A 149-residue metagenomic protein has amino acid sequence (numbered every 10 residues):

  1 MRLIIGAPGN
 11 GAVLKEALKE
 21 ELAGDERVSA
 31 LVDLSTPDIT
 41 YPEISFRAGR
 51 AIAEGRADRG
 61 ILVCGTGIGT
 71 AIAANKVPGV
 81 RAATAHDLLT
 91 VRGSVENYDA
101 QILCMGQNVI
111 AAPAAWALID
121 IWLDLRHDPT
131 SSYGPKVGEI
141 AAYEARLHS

Functional and structural regions predicted by a protein language model:
M1-N10, E16, A30: A positional/architectural concept
I4-G6, N10-G11, L88-S149: C-terminal binding/interaction regions
G6, L31-L34, G60-C64: Short, conserved beta-strand edge motifs with alternating hydrophobic and charged residues
V13-G24: Short, solvent-exposed amphipathic alpha-helices that sit in or adjacent to ligand/effector-binding or catalytic
V28, R56-D58, D99: Short, high-confidence coil segments that cap the C-terminus of an alpha-helix and link into the following beta-strand
S29-Y41: A short beta-strand-loop structural module common to alpha/beta enzyme folds
I39-G49: Short phosphate-binding loop-to-helix
A48-A85: Helix-adjacent hinge/juxtasegments
